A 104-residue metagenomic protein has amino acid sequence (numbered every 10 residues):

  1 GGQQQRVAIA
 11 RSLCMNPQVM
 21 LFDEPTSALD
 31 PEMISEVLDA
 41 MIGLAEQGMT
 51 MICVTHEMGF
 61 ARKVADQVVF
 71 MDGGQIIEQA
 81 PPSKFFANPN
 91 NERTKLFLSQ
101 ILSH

Functional and structural regions predicted by a protein language model:
I9: Hydrophobic anchor residue at the start of the ABC signature
M15: Conserved signature/switch motifs of ABC ATPase nucleotide-binding domains
M20-D23: Catalytic Walker B motif of ABC-type/P-loop ATPase nucleotide-binding domains
P31-M33: Helix N-cap at the start of a conserved alpha-helix in ABC-type nucleotide-binding domains
S35-Q47: Helical segment within the ABC ATPase nucleotide-binding domain
T55-H56: H-loop/switch region of ABC-family ATPase nucleotide-binding domains
A61-K63: A short, surface-exposed alpha-helical micro-motif characterized by mixed small hydrophobic and charged/polar residues
